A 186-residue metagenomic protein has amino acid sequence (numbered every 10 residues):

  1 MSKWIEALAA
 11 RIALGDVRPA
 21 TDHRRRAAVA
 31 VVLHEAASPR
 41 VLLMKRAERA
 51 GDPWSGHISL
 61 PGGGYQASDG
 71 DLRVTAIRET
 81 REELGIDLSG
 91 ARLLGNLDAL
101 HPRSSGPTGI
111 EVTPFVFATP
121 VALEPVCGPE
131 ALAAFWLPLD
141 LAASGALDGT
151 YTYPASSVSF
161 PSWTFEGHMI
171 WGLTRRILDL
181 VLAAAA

Functional and structural regions predicted by a protein language model:
M1-L60, G64-L123, T152-A186: N-terminal leader/linker segments that precede catalytic domains of diphosphate-processing enzymes
C127-T164: NUDIX/MutT-family hydrolases
